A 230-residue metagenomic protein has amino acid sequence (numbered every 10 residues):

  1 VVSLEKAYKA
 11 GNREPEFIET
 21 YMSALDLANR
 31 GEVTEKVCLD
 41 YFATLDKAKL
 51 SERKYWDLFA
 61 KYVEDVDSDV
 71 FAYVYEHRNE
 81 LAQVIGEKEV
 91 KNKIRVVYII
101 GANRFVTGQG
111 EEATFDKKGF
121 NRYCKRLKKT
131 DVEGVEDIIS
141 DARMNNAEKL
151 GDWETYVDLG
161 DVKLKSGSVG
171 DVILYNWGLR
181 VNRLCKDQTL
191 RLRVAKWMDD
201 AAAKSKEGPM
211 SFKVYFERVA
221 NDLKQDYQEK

Functional and structural regions predicted by a protein language model:
S3-K230: Oxidative protein folding and maturation machinery
